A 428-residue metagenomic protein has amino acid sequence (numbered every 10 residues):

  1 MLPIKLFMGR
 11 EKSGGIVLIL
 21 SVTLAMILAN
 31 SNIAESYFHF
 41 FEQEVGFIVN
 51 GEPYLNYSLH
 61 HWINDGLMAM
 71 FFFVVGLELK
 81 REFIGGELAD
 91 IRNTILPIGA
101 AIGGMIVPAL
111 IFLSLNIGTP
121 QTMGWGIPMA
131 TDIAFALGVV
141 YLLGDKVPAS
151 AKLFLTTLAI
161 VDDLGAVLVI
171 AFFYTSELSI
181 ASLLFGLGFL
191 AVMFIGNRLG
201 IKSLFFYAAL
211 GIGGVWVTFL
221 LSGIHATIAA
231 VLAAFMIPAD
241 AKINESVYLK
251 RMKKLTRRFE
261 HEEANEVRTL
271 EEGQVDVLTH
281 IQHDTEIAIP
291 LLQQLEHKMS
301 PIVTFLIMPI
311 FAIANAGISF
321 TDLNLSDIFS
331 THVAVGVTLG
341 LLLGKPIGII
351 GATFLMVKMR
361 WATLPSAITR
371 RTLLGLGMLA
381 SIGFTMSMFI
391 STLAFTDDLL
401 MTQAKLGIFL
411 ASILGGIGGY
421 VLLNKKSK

Functional and structural regions predicted by a protein language model:
L2-K5, V74-A89, L137-P148, A191-K202 (+3 more regions): C-terminal ends of transmembrane helices
G9-R10, F206-A208, G214, A226-S366: Predominantly late transmembrane helices and immediately cytosolic-facing juxtamembrane segments
V17-N30, F71-L77, V107-A109, F189-F194 (+4 more regions): Hydrophobic core segments of alpha-helical transmembrane domains in multi-pass membrane transport and ion-translocation
L28-F40, Y54-S58, V74-A89, V107-G126: Transmembrane alpha-helix boundary signature
N56, H61-G85, T304-L323, T338 (+3 more regions): Hydrophobic transmembrane alpha-helices of secondary-active transporters and Na+-translocating membrane complexes
H61-F72, P120-A134, T175-G188, T227 (+2 more regions): Structural signature of hydrophobic alpha-helical transmembrane segments
E82-A109, S179, L183-G188, D322-G344 (+2 more regions): Entry/N-cap segments of selected transmembrane alpha helices and their immediately preceding amphipathic helices
V140-V247, M252-K253: Functional cores that coordinate and move charged inorganic groups
